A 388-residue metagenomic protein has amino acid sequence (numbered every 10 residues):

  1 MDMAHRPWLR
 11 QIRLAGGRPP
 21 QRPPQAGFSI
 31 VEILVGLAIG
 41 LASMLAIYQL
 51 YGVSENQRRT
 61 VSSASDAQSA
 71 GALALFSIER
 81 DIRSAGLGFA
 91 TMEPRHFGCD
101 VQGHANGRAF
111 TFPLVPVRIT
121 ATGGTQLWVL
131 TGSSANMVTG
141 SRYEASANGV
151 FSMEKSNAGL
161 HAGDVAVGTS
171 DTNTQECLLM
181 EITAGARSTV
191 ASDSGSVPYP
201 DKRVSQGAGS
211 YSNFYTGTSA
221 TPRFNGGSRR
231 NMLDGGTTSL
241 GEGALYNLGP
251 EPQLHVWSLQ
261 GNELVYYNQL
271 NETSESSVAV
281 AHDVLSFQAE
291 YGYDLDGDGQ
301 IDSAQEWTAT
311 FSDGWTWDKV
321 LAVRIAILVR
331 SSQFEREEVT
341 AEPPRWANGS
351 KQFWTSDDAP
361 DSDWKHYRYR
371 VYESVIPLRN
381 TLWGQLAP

Functional and structural regions predicted by a protein language model:
M1-F28: N-terminal leader/signal peptides at the extreme start of proteins
R6-W8, A26-E79, R83-A85, A387-P388: Aliphatic-rich helix starts adjacent to a transmembrane/signal segment
A74-A322, A326, S332-R368, Q385-P388: N-terminal pilin/flagellin-like segments and related low-complexity appendage regions
S374-P388: Structural signal for terminal/edge beta-strands and the immediately following C-terminal loop/tail that closes
